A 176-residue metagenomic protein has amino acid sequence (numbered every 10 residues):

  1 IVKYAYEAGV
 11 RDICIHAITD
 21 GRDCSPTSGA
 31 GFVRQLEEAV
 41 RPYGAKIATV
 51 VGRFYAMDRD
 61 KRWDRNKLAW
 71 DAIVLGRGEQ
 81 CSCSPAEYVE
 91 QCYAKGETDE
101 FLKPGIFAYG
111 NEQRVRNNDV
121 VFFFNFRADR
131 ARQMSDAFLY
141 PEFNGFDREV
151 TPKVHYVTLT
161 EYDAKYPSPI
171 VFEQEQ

Functional and structural regions predicted by a protein language model:
I1-Q176: …; additionally, a secondary subgroup of soluble metalloenzymes is captured
